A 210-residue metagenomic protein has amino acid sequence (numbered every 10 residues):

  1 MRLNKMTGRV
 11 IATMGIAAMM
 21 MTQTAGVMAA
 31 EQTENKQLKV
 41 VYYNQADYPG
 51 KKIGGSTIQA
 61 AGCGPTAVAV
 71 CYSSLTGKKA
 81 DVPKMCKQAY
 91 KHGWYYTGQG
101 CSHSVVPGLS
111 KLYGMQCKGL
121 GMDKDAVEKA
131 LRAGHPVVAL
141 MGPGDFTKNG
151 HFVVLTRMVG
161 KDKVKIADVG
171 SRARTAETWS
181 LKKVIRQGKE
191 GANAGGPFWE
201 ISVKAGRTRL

Functional and structural regions predicted by a protein language model:
M1-A30: Gram-positive cell-envelope targeting signals
R9, T24-Y96, T178: Active-site-adjacent structural segments surrounding the nucleophilic cysteine of cysteine proteases and isopeptidases
Y48, V70, G77, K91-Y96 (+4 more regions): Solvent-exposed loop/turn segments at secondary-structure junctions within structured extracellular/periplasmic domains
Q59, G64-C71, D81, M85 (+6 more regions): Stable alpha-helical elements in mature extracytoplasmic
A67, C71-T76, A89, G93 (+5 more regions): Sec/Tat-exported extracytoplasmic proteins
K87-M122: Mid-length scaffold segments of soluble, non-membrane domains
Q116-V169: Active-site-adjacent substructure of cysteine-protease-like catalytic cores
M158-L210: Noncatalytic regulatory segments and standalone regulatory/sensor domains
